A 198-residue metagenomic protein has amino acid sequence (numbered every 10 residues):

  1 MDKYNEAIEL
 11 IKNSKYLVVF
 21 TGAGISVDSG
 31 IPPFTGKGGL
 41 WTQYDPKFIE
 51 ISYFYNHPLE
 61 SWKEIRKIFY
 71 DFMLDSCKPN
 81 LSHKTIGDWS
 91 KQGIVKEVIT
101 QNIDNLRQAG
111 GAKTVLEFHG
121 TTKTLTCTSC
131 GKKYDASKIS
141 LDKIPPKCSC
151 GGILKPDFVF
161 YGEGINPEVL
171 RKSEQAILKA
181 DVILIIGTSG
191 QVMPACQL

Functional and structural regions predicted by a protein language model:
M1-L198: Conserved catalytic core of sirtuin-type NAD+-dependent deacylases
